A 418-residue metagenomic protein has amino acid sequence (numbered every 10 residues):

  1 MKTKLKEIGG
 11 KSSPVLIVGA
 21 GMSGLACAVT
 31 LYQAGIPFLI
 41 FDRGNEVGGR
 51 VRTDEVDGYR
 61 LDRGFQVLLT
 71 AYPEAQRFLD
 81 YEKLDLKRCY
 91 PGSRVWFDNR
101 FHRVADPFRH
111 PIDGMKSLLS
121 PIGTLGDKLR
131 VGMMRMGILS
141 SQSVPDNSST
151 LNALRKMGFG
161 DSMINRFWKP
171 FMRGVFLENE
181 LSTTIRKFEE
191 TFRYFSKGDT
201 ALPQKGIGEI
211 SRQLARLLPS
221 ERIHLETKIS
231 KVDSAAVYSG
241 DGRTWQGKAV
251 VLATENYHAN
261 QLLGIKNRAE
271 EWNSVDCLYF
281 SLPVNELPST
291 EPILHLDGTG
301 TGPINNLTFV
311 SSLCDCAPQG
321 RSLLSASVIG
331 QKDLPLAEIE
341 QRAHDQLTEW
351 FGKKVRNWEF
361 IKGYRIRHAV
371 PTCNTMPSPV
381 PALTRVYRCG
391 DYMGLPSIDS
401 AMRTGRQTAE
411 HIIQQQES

Functional and structural regions predicted by a protein language model:
K2-I8, D315-S418: Conserved flavin/dinucleotide-binding core of flavoenzymes
G9-K11, S230-Q341, D345, E349-W350: Mid-domain catalytic core of redox enzymes that form a hydrophobic substrate pocket/lid adjacent to a catalytic redox
S13-I40, I413: N-terminal Rossmann-like FAD-binding beta1-loop-alpha1 element of flavoenzymes
M22-S23, V47, T404: Hydrophobic/small residue at the entry helix of a nucleotide-binding pocket
Y32-V56: Glycine-rich FAD pyrophosphate-binding loop
Q66-P73, V144-D146, M157, R193-A215 (+1 more regions): Short beta-strand to alpha-helix junction loop
Y72-Q76, D80, D85-L181, S196-K197: Mobile amphipathic helical/loop "lid" adjacent to a hydrophobic cofactor/ligand pocket
F188-G240, W245-A249: Helical element adjacent to the flavin cofactor pocket in flavoenzyme catalytic cores
